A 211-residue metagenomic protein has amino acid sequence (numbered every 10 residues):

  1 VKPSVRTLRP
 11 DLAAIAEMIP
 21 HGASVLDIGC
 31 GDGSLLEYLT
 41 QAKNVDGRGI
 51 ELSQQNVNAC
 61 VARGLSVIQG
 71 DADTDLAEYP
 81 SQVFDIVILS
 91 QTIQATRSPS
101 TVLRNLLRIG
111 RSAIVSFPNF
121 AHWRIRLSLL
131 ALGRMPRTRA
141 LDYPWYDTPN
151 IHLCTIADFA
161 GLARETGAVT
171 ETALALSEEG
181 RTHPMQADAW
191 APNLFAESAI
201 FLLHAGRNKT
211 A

Functional and structural regions predicted by a protein language model:
R6-G22: Conserved alpha-helix/loop element of class I SAM-dependent methyltransferases that forms part of the SAM/SAH-binding
G29-G31: Class I SAM-dependent methyltransferase "Motif I" SAM/SAH-binding loop
G33-E37: Glycine-rich SAM-binding Motif I of class I
Y38-D75: Class I SAM-dependent methyltransferase SAM/SAH-binding core
D75-S81: Short conserved loop adjoining the S-adenosyl-L-methionine
I86-R97: A short SAM/SAH-binding and catalytic strip from SAM-dependent methyltransferases
S100-N105, S112-N208: S-adenosyl-L-methionine-dependent methyltransferase catalytic module, highlighting the catalytic core
